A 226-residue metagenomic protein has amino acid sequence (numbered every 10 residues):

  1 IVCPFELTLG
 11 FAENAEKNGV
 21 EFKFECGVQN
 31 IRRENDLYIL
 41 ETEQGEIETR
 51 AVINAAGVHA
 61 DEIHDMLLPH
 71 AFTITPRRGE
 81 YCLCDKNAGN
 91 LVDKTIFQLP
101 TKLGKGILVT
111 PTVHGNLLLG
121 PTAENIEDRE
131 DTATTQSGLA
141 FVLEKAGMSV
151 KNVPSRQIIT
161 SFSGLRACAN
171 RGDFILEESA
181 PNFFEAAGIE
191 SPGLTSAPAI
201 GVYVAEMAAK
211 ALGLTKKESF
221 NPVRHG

Functional and structural regions predicted by a protein language model:
I1, V58-H59, I189: Short glycine-rich anion-binding loops that position phosphate/pyrophosphate groups of nucleotides and phosphorylated
I1-A51: Helical element adjacent to the flavin cofactor pocket in flavoenzyme catalytic cores
P4, G10, G104, V113-H114 (+1 more regions): C-terminal catalytic lobe of FAD-dependent flavoproteins
F5, C26, G57-V58, P198: Alpha-helix N-cap/helix-start capping motif
N14, E62, M66, M207 (+1 more regions): Active-site catalytic microenvironments for nucleophilic, acid-base chemistry
N18-F24, I96-K102, F162-C168: Short, solvent-exposed secondary-structure boundary motifs
K23, I53, F184-A186: Hydrophobic/aromatic beta-strand patches that form the interior of the parallel beta-sheet core in alpha/beta enzyme
I31-G120, E124-T135, E144, V150-V153: Flavin-dependent oxidoreductases
